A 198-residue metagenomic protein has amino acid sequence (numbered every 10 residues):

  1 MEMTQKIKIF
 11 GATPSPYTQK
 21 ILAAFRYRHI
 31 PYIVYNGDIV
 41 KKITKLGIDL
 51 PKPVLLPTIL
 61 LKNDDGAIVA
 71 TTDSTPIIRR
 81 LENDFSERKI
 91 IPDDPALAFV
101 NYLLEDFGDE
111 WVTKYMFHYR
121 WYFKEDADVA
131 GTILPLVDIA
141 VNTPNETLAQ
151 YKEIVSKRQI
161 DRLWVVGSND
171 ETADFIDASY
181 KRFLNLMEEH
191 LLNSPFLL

Functional and structural regions predicted by a protein language model:
M1-E146, L197: GST-like domain detector, emphasizing the conserved glutathione-binding G-site in the N-terminal thioredoxin-like
K114-Y115, Y119-L198: GST-like fold's C-terminal all-alpha helical module
